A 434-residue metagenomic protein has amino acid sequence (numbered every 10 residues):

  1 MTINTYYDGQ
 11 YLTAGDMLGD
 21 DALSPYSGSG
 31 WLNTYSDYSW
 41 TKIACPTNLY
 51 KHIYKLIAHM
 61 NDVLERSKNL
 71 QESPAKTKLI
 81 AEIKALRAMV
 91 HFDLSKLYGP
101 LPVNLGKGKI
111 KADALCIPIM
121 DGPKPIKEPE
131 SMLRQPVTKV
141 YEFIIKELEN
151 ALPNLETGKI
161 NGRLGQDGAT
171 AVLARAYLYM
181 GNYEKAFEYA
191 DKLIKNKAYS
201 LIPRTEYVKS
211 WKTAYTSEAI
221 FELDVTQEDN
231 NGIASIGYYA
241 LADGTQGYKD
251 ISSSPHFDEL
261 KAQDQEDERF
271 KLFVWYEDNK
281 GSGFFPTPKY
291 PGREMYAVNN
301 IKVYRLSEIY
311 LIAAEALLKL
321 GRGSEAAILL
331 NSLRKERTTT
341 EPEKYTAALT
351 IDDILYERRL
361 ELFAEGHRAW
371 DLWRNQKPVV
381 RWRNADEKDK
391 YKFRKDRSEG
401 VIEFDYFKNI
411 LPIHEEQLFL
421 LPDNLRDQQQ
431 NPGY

Functional and structural regions predicted by a protein language model:
M1-D16: Extreme N-terminal leader/anchor segments
L18, K185-L306, T340, A347 (+6 more regions): Hydrophobic-face positions in mid-chain alpha helices that act as interaction patches
G30-Y98, Q135-P136, L152-T157, Y296-I301 (+3 more regions): Conserved, well-structured interaction surfaces
I57-M60, Y141, L148, A190 (+1 more regions): Inward-facing hydrophobic residues that define packing positions of alpha-helical scaffold repeats
L97-E142: Short coil/linker segments at helix-helix boundaries
